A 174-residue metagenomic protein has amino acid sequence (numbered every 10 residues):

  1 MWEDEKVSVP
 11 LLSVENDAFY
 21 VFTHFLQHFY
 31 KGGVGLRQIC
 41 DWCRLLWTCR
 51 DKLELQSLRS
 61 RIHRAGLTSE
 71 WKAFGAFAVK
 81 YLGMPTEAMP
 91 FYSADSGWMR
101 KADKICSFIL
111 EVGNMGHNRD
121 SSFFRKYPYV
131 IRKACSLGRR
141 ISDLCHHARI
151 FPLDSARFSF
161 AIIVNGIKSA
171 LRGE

Functional and structural regions predicted by a protein language model:
M1-E174: Conserved NTP-donor binding/palm subdomain of two-metal-ion nucleotidyltransferases/polymerases, i.e., the charged
